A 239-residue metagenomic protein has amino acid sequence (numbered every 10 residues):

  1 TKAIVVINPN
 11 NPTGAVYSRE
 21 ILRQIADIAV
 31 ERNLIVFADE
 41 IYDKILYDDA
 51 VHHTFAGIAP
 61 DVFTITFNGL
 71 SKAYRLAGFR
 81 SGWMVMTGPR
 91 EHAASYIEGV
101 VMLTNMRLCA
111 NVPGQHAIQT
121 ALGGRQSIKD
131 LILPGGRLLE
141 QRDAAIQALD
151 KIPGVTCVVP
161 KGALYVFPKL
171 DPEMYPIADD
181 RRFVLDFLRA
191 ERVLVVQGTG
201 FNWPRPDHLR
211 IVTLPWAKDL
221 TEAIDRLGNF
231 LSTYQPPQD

Functional and structural regions predicted by a protein language model:
T1-K2, I21: PLP-dependent aminotransferase-class I/II
I4, N11, D39, F55 (+7 more regions): Generic structural signal for small/hydrophobic residues in well-ordered secondary structure, especially within
V5, V36-A38, V195-Q197: Hydrophobic residues in well-ordered beta-strands that form the structural core
P12-R32, E40-F79, T87-H92: Active-site pre-lysine segment of PLP-dependent enzymes
A29, A59, L149-D150, F187-L188: A generic structural signal for well-ordered alpha-helical segments
G57-G136, I146-Q147, L231: Conserved core segment of the aminotransferase class I/II
Q119, G135-I146, C157-D171, R205: Conserved glycine-rich beta-strand-loop-beta hairpin in the small C-terminal domain of fold type I
P176-R182, D186-V195, F201-D239: PLP-dependent enzyme catalytic core of the Aspartate aminotransferase-like
